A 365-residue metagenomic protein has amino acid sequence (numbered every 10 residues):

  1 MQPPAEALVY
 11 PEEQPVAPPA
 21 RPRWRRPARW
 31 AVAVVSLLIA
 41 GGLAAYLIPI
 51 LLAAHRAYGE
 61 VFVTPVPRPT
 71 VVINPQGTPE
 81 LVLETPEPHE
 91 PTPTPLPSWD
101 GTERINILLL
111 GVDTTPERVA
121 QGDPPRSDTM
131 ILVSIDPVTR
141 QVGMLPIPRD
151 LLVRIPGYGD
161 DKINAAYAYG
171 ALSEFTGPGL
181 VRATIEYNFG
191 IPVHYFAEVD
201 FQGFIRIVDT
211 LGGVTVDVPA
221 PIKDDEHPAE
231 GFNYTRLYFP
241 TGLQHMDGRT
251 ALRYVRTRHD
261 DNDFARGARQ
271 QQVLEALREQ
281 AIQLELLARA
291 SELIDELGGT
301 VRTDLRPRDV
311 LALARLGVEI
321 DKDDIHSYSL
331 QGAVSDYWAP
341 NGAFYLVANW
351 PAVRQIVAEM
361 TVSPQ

Functional and structural regions predicted by a protein language model:
Q2-Q365: Non-catalytic, solvent-exposed segments at the cell envelope interface
